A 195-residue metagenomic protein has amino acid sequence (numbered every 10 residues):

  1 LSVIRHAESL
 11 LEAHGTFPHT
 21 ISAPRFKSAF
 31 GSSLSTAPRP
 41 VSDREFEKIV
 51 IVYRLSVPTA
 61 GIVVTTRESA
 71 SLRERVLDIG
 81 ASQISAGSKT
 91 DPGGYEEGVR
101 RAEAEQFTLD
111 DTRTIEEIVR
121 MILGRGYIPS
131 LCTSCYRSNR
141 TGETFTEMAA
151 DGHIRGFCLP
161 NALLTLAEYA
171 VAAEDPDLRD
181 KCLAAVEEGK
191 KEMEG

Functional and structural regions predicted by a protein language model:
L1-S32, R39-S71, D78, Q83 (+1 more regions): Conserved C-terminal portion of the radical SAM core fold that forms the substrate/S-adenosylmethionine-binding
L34-S42, A102-T108: Glycine-rich tight-turn/loop motif centered on a GG-T
E74, I79, S88-G195: Radical SAM enzyme core and accessory elements
